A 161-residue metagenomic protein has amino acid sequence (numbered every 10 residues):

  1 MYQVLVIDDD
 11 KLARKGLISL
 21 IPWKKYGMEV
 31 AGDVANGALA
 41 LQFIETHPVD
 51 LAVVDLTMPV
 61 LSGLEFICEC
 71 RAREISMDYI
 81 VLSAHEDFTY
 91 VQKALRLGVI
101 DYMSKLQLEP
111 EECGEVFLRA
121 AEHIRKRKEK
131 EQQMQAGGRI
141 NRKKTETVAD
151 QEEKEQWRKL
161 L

Functional and structural regions predicted by a protein language model:
D8, D55: Active-site residues of response regulator receiver
K11-G32: Two-component/phosphorelay signaling modules centered on CheY-like receiver
G27-A35, F43, V91: Short hydrophobic/Thr-rich beta-strand motif most characteristic of the beta2 strand and flanking loop of CheY-like
D33-Q42, S62-F66: Helix N-cap/capping motif at the beta->alpha junctions
V49, G63, I75, L95-I100: As written
M58: Receiver (REC) domain active-site loop signature in two-component systems and cognate sites in sensor histidine kinases
Q92-L161: Interdomain helical linkers/hinges and coiled-coil/dimerization scaffolds that transmit conformational signals
